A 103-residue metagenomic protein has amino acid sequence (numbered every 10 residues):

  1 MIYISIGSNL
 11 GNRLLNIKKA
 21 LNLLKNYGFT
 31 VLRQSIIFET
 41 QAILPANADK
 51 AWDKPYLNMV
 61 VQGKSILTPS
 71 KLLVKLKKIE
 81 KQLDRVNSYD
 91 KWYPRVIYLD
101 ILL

Functional and structural regions predicted by a protein language model:
M1-L103: Core catalytic alpha/beta fold that binds nucleotide/phospho-ligands
